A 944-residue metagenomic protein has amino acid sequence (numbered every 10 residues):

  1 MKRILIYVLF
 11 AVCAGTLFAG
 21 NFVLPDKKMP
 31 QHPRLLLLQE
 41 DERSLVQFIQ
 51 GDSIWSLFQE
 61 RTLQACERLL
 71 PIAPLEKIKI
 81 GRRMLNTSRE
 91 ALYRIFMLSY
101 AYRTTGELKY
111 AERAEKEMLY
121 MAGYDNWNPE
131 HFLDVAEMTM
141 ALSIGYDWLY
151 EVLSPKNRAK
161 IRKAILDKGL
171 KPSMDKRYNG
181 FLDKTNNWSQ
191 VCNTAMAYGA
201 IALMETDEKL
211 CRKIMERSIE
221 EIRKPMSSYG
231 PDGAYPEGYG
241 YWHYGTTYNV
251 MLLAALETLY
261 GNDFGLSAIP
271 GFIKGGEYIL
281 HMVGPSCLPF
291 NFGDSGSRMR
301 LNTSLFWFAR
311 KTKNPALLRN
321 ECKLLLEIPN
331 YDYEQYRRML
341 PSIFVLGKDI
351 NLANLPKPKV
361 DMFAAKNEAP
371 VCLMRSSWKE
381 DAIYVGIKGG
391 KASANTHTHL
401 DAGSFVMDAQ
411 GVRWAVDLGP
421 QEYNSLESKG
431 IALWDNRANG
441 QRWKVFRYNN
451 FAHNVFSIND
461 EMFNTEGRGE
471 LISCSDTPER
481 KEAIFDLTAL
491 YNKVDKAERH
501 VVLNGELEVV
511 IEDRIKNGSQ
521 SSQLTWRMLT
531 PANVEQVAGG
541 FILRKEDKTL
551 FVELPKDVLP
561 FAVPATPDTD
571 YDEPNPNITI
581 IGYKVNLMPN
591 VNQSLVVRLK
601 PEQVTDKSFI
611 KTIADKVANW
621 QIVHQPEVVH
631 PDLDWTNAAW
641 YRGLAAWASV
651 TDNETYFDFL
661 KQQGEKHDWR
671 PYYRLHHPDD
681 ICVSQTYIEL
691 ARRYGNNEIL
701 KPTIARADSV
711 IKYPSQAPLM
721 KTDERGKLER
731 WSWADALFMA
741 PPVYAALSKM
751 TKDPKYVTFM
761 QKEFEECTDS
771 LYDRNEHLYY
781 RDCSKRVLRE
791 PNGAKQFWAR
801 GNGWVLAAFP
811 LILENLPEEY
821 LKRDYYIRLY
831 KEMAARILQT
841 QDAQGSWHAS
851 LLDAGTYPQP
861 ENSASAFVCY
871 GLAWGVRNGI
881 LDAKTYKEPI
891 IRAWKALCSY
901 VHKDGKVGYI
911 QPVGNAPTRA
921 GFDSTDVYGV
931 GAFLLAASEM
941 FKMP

Functional and structural regions predicted by a protein language model:
G20, K323-P329, L426-T605: CBM-like, beta-strand-rich accessory domains located in the C-terminal region of large, secreted polysaccharide-active
P33-L37, D41-Q59, A101-K116, Y146-D167 (+15 more regions): Structural helix-adjacent loops and short alpha-helical linkers that scaffold large soluble proteins
L38, S88-Y100, L133-D147, N187-I201 (+10 more regions): Well-ordered alpha-helical segments within folded domains of soluble proteins
R61-P74, E112-P129, K160-G180, K213-G233 (+7 more regions): Long, well-ordered core segments of solenoidal/helical folds
I78-R83, S143-G240, M251, D332 (+10 more regions): Active-site lining segments of carbohydrate-active enzymes
A136-D147, D183, N187-A195, P236-V250 (+8 more regions): Carbohydrate-binding/catalytic loop surfaces
L203, Y244-W414, S475-D486, P576 (+5 more regions): Carbohydrate-active enzyme catalytic cores, enriched for enzymes that act on polyanionic acidic polysaccharides
L280-K311, A316-L317, L324-D332, D606-V617 (+11 more regions): CBM-like carbohydrate-recognition segments
